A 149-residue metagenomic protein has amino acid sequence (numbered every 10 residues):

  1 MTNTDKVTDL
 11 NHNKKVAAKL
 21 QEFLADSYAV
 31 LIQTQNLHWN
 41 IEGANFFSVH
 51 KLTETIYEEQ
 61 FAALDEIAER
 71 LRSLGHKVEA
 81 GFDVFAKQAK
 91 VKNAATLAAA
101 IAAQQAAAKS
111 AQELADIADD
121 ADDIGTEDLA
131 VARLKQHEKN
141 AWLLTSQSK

Functional and structural regions predicted by a protein language model:
T2-F23, T96-A100: Disorder-to-helix initiation segments
T8-K15, V30-T55, S110, L114-G125: Helix-loop segments that flank and shape redox-cofactor active sites
V16-D26, V30, I56, A100-A107 (+1 more regions): Amphipathic alpha-helix face/heptad-repeat signature
L24, L31, H38, L64 (+4 more regions): A structural signal for well-ordered alpha-helices, especially hydrophobic packing surfaces of coiled-coils
N40, S73-T96: Short, helix-capping/interhelical loops that line the mouth of catalytic, cofactor-, or ligand-binding pockets
N45-F82: Conserved alpha-helical segments that form or flank metal/cofactor-binding pockets of metalloenzymes
D65, E69, Q88-A132: Acidic/histidine-rich alpha-helical segments that form the ligand environment of transition-metal centers
T126-K149: C-terminal or internal capping secondary-structure element at the end of a domain, subdomain, or sheet
